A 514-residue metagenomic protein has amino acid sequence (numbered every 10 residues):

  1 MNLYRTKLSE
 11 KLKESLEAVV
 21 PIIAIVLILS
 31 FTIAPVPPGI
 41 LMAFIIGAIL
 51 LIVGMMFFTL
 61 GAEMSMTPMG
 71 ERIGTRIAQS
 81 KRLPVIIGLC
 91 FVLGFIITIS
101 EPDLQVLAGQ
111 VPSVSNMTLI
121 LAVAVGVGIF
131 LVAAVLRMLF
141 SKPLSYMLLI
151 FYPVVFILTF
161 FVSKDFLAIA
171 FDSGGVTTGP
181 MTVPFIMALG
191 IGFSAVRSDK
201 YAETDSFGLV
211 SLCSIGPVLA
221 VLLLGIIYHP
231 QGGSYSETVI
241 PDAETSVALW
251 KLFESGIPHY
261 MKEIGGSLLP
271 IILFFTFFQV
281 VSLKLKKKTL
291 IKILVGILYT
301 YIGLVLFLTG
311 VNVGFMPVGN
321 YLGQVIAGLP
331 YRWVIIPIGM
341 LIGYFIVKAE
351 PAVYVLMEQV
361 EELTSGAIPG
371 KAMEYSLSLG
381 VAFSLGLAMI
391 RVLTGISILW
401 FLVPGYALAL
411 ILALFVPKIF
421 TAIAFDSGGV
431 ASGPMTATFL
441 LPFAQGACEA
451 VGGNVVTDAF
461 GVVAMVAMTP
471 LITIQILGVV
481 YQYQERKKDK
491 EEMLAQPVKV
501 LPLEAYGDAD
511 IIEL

Functional and structural regions predicted by a protein language model:
M1-G88, V92, I271-Y299, L306 (+2 more regions): N-terminal alpha-helical transmembrane segments of multi-pass membrane transport and channel/translocase proteins
M1-S15, V19, G70-P84, S198-A202 (+7 more regions): Intrinsically disordered, low-complexity non-transmembrane regions of multi-pass membrane transporters
N2, A134-I150, D165, I169 (+5 more regions): Juxtamembrane and boundary regions of transmembrane helices in multi-pass small-molecule transporters and channels
S9-S15, V36-I46, A78, V111-I120 (+6 more regions): Interfacial loop-to-helix junctions that mark the boundaries of transmembrane helices in multi-pass membrane
V20-I33, G47-F57, L89-I96, G126-R137 (+10 more regions): Hydrophobic core segments of alpha-helical transmembrane domains in multi-pass membrane transport and ion-translocation
I28-M42, A62-G70, I96-V111, F130-S141 (+11 more regions): Transmembrane helix-loop junctions in multi-pass membrane proteins
G74-R76, L83-V154, W333-A413: Helix-loop-helix junctions within the multi-pass membrane cores of secondary transporters/permeases
V239-A352: Transmembrane helical segments that form the transport core of multi-pass membrane transport proteins
